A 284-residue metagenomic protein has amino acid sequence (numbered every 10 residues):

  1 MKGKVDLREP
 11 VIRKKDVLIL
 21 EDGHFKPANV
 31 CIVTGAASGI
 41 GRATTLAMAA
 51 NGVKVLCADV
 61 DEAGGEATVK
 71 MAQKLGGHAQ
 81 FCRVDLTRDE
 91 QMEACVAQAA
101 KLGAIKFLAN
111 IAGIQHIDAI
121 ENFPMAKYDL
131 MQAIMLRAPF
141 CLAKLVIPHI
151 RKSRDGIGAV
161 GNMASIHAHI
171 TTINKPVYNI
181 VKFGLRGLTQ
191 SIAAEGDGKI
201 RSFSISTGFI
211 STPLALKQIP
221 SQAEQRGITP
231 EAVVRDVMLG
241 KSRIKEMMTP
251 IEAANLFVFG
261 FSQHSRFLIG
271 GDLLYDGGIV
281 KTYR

Functional and structural regions predicted by a protein language model:
K2-E21, F25, I170, V258 (+2 more regions): Short C-terminal tail/terminal secondary-structure segment of NAD(P)H-dependent dehydrogenase/reductase domains
V53-A67: Conserved glycine-rich Rossmann-like NAD(P)H-binding loop of the short-chain dehydrogenase/reductase
A119-I120, P124-Q132, M238: Substrate-binding pocket helix/loop in short-chain dehydrogenase/reductase
E121, I170-V177, L216, K245 (+1 more regions): Active-site loop immediately N-terminal to the catalytic Tyr-X3-Lys motif of short-chain dehydrogenase/reductase
A143, V181: Active-site helix of classical SDR
S165: Residue(s) in the substrate-gating loop at a strand-loop-helix junction that position the organic substrate next
D197-R201, L268-G270: Short, small/polar-rich loop/turn modules that mediate ligand/substrate recognition or access, typified
